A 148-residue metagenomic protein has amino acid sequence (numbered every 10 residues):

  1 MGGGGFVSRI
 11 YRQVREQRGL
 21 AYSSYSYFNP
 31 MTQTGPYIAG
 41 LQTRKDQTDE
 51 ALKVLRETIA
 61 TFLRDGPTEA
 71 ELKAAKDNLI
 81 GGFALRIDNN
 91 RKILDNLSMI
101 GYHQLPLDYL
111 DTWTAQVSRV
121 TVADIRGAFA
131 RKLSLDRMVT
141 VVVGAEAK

Functional and structural regions predicted by a protein language model:
M1-V7: His/Glu-based metal-binding/catalytic segments typifying zinc-dependent metallopeptidases
Y11-R119, D136-G144: M16 family metallopeptidases and their MPP-like homologs
T121-G127: A short, acidic, amphipathic alpha-helical segment used as a generic capping/interface helix at domain edges
K132-L133: Short segments within alpha-helical structural elements
A147-K148: Short, intrinsically disordered, charge-balanced linker/junction segments flanking boundaries in proteins
